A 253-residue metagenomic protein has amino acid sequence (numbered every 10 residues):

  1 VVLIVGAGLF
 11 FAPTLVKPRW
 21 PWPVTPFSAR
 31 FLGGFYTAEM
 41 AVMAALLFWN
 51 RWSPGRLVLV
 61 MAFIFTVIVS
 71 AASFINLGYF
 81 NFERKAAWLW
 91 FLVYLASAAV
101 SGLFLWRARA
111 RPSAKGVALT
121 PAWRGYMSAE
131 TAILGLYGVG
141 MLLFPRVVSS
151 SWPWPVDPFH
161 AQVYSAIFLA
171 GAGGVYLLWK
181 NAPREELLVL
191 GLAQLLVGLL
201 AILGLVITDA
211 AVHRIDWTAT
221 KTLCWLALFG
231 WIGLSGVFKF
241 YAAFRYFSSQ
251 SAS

Functional and structural regions predicted by a protein language model:
V1-A7, A110-P183: Surface-exposed interaction/gating patches
V1-V58, S150-V156, L188, W217-T220 (+4 more regions): An N-terminus-focused feature that recognizes amino-terminal "leader" regions
F10-K17, S73-F82, L142-S150, V206-R214: Juxtamembrane "helix-exit" motif on the non-cytosolic side of transmembrane helices
F27-A45, I64, F159-W179, L196: Core segments of alpha-helical transmembrane spans in multipass integral membrane proteins
A38-S113, A118, G204, I215-R245: Hydrophobic, ordered structural segments
L59-V69, P121-I133, G191-A201: Transmembrane alpha-helical segments of multi-pass membrane proteins
S165-A252: C-terminal transmembrane-bundle signature of multipass membrane proteins, characterized by strong activation on
